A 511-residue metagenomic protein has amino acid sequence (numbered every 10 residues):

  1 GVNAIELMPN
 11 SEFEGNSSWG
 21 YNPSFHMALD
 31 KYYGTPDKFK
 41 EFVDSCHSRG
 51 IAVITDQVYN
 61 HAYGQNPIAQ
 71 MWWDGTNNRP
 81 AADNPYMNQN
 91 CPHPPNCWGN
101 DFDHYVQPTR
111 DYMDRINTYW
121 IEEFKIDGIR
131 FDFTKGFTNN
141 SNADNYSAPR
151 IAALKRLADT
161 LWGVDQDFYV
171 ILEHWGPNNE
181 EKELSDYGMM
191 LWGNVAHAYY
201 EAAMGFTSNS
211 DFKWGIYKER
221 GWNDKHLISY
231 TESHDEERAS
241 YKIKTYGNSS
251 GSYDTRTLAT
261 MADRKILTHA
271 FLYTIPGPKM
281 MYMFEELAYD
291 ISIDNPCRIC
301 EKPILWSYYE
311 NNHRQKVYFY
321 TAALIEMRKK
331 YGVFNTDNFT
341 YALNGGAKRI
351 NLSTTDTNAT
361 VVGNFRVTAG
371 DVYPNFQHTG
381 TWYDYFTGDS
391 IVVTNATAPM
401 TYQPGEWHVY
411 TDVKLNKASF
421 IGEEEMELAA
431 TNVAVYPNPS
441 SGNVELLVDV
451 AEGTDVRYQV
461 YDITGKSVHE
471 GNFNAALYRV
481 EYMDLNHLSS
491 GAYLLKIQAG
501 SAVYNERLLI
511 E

Functional and structural regions predicted by a protein language model:
V2-I126, R130-P149, A153-D165, Y169: Substrate-binding/active-site clefts of carbohydrate-active enzymes
P9-S11, Y21-N22, H47-I51, F133-T231 (+7 more regions): Active-site-proximal helices and loops of the catalytic beta/alpha 8
R49, K225-H226, A396-T397, T431 (+1 more regions): Short loop/turn microsegments at loop-to-beta-strand junctions
D127-F131, K279-E285: Active-site regions of oxyanion-processing enzymes, predominantly non-cytosolic
Y241-L258, R298-I304: A solvent-exposed, charged loop/short amphipathic helix patch at secondary-structure junctions
A398, H408, R479-M483: Short strand-edge motifs at loop-to-beta-strand transitions and within beta-strands of extracellular beta-rich domains
L415-G422: Short, compositionally biased serine/threonine- and acidic-rich segments at solvent-exposed termini, linkers, or domain
M426-E511: C-terminal outer-membrane/trafficking sorting elements
